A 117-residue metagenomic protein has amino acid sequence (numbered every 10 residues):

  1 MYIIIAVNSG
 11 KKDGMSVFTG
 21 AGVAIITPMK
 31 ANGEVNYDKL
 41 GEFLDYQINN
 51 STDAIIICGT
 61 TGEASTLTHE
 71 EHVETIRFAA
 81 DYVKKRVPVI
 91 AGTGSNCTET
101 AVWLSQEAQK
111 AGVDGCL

Functional and structural regions predicted by a protein language model:
M1, M15-S16: Initiator methionine at the very start of the polypeptide chain
Y2-V7, K11: Short, positively charged and aromatic/hydrophobic N-terminal segments
S16-V23, E34-L117: Active-site beta->alpha loop and helix N-cap motifs at the rims of alpha/beta catalytic domains
K30: Short, acidic, Ser/Thr-enriched surface-loop or helix-capping motifs
